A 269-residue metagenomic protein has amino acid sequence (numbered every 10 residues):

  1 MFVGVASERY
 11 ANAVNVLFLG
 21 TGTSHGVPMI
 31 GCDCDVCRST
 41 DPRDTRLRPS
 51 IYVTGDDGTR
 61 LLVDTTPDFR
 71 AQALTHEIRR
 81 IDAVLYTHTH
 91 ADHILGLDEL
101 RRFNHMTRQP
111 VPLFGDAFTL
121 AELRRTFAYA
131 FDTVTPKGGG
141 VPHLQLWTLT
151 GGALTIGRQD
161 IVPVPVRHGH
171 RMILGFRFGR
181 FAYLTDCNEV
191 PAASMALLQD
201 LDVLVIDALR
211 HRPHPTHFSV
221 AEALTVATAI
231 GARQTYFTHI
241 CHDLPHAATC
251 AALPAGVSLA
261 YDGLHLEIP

Functional and structural regions predicted by a protein language model:
F2-L184, C250-P269: Binuclear metal-dependent hydrolase catalytic cores
E189-P269: Cap/insert and terminal regions of metallo-dependent hydrolase folds
